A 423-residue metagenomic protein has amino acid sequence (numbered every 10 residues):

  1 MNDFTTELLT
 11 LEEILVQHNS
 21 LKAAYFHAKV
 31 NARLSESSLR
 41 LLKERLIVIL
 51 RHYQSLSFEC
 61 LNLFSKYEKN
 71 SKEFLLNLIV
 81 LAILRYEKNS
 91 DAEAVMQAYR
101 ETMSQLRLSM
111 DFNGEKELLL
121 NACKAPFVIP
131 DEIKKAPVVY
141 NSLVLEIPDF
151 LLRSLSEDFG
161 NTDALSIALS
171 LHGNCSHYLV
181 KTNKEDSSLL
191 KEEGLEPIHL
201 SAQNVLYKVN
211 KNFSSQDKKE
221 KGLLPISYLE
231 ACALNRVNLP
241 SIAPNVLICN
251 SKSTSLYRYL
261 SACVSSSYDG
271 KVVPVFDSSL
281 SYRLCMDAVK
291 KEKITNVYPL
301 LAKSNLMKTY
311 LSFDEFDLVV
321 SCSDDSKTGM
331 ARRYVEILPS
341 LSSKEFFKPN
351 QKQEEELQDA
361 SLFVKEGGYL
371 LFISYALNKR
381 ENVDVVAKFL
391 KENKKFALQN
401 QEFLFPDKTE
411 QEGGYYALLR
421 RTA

Functional and structural regions predicted by a protein language model:
M1-F213: Class I Rossmann-like S-adenosyl-L-methionine
L229-A243: Conserved alpha-helix/loop element of class I SAM-dependent methyltransferases that forms part of the SAM/SAH-binding
A243-K252: Conserved class I S-adenosyl-L-methionine
S253-S267: Conserved SAM-binding loop of SAM-dependent methyltransferases across substrates and taxa, primarily the Class I
K271-F276: Conserved SAM-binding motif I beta-strand of class I
S278-F313: S-adenosyl-L-methionine
L280, L338-L362: Glycine-rich S-adenosyl-L-methionine
K303-R333, F347, E354, E366-A423: C-terminal catalytic and target-recognition region of SAM-dependent MTase-like enzymes, primarily methyltransferases
